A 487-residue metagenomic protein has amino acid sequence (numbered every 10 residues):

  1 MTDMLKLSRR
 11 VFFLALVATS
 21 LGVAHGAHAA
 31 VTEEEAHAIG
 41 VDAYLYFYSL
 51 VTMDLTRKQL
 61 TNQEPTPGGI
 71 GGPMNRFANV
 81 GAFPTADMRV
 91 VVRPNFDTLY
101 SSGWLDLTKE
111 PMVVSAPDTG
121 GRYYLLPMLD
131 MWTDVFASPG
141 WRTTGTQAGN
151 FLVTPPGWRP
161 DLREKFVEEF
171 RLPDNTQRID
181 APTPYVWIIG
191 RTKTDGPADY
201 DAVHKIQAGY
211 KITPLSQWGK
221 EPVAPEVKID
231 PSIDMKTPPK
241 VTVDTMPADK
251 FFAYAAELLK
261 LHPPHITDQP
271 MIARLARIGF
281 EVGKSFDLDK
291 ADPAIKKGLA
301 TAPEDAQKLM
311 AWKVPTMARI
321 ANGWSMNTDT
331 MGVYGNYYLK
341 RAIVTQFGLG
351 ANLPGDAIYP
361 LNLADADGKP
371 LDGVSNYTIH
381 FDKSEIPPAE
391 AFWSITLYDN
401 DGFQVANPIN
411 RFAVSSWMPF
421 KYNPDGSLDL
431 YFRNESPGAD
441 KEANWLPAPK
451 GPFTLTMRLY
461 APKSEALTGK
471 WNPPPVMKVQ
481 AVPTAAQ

Functional and structural regions predicted by a protein language model:
T2-F13: Bacterial N-terminal signal peptides that target proteins for export
K6-S8, G22-A27: N-terminal twin-arginine translocation
F13-V23: Bacterial N-terminal signal peptides
H28-Q487: A compositional/structural signature for long, glycine/proline-rich flexible linkers and loops on extracytoplasmic
